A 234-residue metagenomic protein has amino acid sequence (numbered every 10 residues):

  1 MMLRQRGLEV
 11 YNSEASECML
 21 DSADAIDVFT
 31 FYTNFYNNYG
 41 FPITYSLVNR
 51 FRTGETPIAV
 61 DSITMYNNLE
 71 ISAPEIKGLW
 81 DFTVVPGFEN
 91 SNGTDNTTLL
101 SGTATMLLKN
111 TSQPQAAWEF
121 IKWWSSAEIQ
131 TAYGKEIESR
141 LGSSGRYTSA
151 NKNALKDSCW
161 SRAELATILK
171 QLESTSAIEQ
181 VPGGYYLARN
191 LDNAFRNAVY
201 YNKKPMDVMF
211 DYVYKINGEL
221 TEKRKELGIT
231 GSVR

Functional and structural regions predicted by a protein language model:
M1-E17, D24, T56: Extracytoplasmic/periplasmic solute-binding protein
R4, L79-M106: Periplasmic-binding protein-like
S13-T44, V85-F88: Glycine-centered hinge/linker elements that transmit conformational signals in sensory and ligand-binding systems
S46-E55, A59, N193-Y201: Short helices/loops that flank or line small-molecule/ion binding pockets
P57-S62, D81: Paired acidic/hydrophobic, glycine-rich loop segments that form the ligand-binding mouth/hinge of periplasmic-binding
I63-K77: A ligand-binding cleft/hinge motif common to bilobed small-molecule-binding domains
T83-V85, K135-N197, E222-R234: Long, aromatic- and glycine/proline-rich binding clefts that accommodate carbohydrate-like moieties
L100-Q113, A132: A bilobed periplasmic-binding-protein/Venus flytrap-type ligand-binding module shared by bacterial periplasmic
